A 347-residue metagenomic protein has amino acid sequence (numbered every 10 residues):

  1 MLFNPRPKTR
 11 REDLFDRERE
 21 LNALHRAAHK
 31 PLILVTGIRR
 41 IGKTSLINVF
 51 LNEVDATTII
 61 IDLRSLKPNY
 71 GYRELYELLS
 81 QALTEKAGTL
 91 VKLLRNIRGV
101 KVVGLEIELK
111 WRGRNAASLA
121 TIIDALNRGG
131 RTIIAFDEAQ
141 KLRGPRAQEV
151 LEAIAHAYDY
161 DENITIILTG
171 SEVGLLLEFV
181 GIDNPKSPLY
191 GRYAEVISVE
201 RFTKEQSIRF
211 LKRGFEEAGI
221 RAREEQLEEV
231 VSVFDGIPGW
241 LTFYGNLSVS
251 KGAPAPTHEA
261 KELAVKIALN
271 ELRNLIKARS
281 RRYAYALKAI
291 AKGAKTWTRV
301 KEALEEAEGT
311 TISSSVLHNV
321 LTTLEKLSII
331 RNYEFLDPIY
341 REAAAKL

Functional and structural regions predicted by a protein language model:
M1-I38, E53, G174, S328 (+1 more regions): A short, basic N-terminal segment
P31-I133, I312-S315: P-loop NTPase nucleotide-binding core
E53, A153, L247, V320-L327: Alpha-helical DNA-recognition elements
K110-G174, G181-D183: Conserved Walker B catalytic segment
F179-S232: Helix-loop-helix "sensor" segment of P-loop NTPases
K212-N270: Amphipathic alpha-helical "lid/sensor" segments that cap RecA-like P-loop NTPase cores
K261-Y285: Short alpha-helical segments that sit at the start of domains
A278-L347: C-terminal leucine-rich, beta-strand-based interaction scaffolds used for sensing/assembly
